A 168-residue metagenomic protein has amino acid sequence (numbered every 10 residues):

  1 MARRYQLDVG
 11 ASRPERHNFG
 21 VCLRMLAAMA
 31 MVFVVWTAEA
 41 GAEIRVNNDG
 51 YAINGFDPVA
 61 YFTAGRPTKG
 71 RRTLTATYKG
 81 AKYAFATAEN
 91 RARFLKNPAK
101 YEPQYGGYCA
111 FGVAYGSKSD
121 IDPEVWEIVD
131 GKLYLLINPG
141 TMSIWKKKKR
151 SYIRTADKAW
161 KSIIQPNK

Functional and structural regions predicted by a protein language model:
R4-A11, E15-A27: Bacterial N-terminal signal peptides that target proteins for export
R24-W36: Bacterial N-terminal signal peptides
E39-K168: Charged, low-complexity intrinsically disordered segments
